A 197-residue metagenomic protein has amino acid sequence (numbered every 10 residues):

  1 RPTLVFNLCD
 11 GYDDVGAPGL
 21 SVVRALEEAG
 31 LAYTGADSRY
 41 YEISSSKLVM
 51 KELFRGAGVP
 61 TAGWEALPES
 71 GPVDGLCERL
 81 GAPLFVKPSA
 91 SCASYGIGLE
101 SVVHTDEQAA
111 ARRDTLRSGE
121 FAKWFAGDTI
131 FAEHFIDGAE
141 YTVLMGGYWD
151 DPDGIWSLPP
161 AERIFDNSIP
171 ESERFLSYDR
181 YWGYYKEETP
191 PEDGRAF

Functional and structural regions predicted by a protein language model:
R1-A66: Conserved N-proximal alpha/beta basic substrate-recognition cap immediately N-terminal to, or forming the N-lobe
V5, Y33, W64, V86 (+2 more regions): Generic preference for hydrophobic
D10, L31, S38-E42, E65 (+5 more regions): Flexible, active-site-adjacent loop/turn segments at secondary-structure boundaries
L31, S89-S91, G183: Short connector loops/turns at beta-strand edges and beta->alpha or beta->beta junctions
Y41-F131, D137-A139, Y148-D151: Active-site nucleotide/adenylate-binding loops and adjacent lid/helix of ATP-dependent enzymes
Q108-R195: Phosphate-binding site of ATP-dependent enzymes
